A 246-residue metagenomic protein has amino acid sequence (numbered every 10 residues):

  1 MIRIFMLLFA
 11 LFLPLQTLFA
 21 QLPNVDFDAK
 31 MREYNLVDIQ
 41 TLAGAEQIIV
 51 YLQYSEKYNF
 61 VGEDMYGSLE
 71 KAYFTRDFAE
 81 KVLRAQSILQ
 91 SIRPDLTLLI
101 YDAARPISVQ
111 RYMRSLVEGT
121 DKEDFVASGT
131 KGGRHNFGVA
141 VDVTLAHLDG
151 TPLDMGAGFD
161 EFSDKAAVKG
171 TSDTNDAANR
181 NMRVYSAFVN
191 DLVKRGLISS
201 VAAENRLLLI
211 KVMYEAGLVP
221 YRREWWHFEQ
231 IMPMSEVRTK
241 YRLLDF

Functional and structural regions predicted by a protein language model:
M1-I2: N-terminal secretory signal peptides that target proteins for export/translocation
F5-Q16: Bacterial N-terminal signal peptides
F19-A103, M113, G119-R223, I231-F246: Extracytoplasmic cell-surface/polysaccharide-interacting catalytic and binding patches
P106: Segments that shape or occlude catalytic/ligand-binding pockets
V109-Q110: Short, well-ordered surface patches within globular domains
F228: Conserved metal-phosphate-binding beta-hairpin within the catalytic cores of diverse ATP-dependent phosphoryl-transfer
